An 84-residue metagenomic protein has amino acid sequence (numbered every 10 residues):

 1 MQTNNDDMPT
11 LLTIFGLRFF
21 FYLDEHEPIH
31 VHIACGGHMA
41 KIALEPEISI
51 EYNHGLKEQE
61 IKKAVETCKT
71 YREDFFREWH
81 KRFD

Functional and structural regions predicted by a protein language model:
M1-N5, G36-H38, K69, H80: A broad, low-specificity signal for short, low-complexity segments enriched in glycine/proline and polar/charged
Q2-A34: N-terminal first-folded block
L11, I50-Y52, Y71: Generic preference for hydrophobic/aromatic residues in regular secondary structure cores
L12-F15, E45, C68-K69, F76: Short linear sequence motifs
L17-F20, I50, K69: Intrinsically disordered, low-complexity segments enriched in small/polar residues
Y22-L56: A short, structured beta-strand/loop element
K57-D84: C-terminal structural segments of small proteins and small subunits
